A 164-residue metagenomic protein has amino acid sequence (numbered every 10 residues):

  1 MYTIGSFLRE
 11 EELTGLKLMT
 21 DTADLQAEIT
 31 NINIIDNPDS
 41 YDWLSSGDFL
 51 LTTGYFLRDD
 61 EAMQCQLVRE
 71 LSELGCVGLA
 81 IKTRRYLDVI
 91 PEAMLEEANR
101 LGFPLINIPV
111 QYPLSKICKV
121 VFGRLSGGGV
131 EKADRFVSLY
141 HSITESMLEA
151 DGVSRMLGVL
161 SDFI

Functional and structural regions predicted by a protein language model:
M1-I164: Alpha-helical/coil-rich non-catalytic "connector" segments in signaling and regulatory proteins
